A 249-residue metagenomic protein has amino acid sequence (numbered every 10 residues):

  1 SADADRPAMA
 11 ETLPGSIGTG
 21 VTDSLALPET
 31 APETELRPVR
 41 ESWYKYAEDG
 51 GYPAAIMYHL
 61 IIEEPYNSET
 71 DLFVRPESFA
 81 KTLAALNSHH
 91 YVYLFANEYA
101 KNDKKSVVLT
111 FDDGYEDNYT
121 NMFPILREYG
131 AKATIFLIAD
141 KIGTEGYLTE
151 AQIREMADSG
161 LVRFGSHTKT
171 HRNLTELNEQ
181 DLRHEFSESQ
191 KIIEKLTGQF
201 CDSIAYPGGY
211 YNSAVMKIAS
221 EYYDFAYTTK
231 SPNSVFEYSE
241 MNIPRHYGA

Functional and structural regions predicted by a protein language model:
S1-A10, A219: Gram-positive cell-envelope targeting signals
I17-G18, D23-T110, E116-D117, S159 (+1 more regions): C-terminal active-site subregion of NodB/CE4 polysaccharide deacetylases
A54-M57, V92-A96, V108-L109, R127 (+3 more regions): Short, well-structured secondary-structure segments
I61-P65, D140, T170-R172: A short, flexible beta-alpha/helix-coil linker loop
N87, F123-A131, L148-G165, S220: Acidic (Asp/Glu)-rich catalytic clusters
K105, Y115-E116, T120, P124 (+1 more regions): Active-site-adjacent structural elements in enzyme catalytic domains
A139-G143, N173, Y210: Short histidine/acidic/glycine/proline-rich micro-motifs that form metal- and phosphate-coordinating active-site loops
G165-Q180: Substrate-binding clefts and substrate-entry loops adjacent to catalytic sites of polymer-processing enzymes acting on
